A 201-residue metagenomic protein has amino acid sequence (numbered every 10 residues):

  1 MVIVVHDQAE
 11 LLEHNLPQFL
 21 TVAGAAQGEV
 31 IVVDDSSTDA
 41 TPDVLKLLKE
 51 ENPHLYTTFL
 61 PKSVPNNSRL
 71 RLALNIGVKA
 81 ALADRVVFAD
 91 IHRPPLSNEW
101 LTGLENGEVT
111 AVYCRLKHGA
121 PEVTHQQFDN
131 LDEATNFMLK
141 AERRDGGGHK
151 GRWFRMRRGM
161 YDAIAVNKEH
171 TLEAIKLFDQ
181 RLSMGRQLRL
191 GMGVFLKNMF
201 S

Functional and structural regions predicted by a protein language model:
M1-Q18: N-proximal low-complexity "stem/linker" segments adjacent to membrane-targeting elements
L11-H14, D39-L48: Acidic helix N-cap motif at the loop->helix transition within catalytic regions of sugar-transfer enzymes
L16-P17, P42-D43, A83, L96-N106: Short alpha-helix within the catalytic core of nucleotide-sugar-dependent glycosyltransferases
P17-Q27: Short, acidic, metal-binding catalytic loop of nucleotide-sugar glycosyltransferases
Q27-S36, T58-L60: Short beta-strand/loop segment that forms part of the nucleotide-sugar
D34-D43, R93-P94: A conserved acidic beta->alpha catalytic loop
Y56-A73, G77, L104-I164, G193: Long helical/loop segments within the catalytic core of UDP-sugar-dependent glycosyltransferases, especially the large
V86: Short aromatic/hydrophobic "clamp" motif used to bind/position activated sugar donors
